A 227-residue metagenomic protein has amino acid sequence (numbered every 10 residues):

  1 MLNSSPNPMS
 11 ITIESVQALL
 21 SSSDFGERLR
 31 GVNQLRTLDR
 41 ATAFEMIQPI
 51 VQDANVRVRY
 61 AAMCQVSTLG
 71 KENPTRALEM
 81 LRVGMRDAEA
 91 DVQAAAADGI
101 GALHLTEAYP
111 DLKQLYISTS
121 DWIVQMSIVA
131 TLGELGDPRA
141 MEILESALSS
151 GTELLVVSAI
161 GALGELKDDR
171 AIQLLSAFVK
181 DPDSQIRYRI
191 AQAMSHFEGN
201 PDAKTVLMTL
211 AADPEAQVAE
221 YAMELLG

Functional and structural regions predicted by a protein language model:
M1-Y60, C64-E72, A212, Q217-G227: N-terminal alpha-helical scaffold/docking segments in eukaryotic complex subunits
P6-L19, R40-Q52, K71-R86, L105-S118 (+3 more regions): Amphipathic alpha-helical scaffolding segments comprising HEAT/armadillo-like alpha-solenoid repeats
S23-D24, A54-N55, A88-E89, S120-D121 (+3 more regions): Short inter-helical turns and helix N-cap capping residues of alpha-solenoid HEAT/ARM repeat scaffolds
D39, V66-N73, I100, H104 (+6 more regions): Alpha-solenoid repeat junctions
D91-D137: Hydrophobic, well-structured mid-protein blocks that either form specific transmembrane helices
D181-G227: Long, ordered, amphipathic alpha-helical scaffolds
